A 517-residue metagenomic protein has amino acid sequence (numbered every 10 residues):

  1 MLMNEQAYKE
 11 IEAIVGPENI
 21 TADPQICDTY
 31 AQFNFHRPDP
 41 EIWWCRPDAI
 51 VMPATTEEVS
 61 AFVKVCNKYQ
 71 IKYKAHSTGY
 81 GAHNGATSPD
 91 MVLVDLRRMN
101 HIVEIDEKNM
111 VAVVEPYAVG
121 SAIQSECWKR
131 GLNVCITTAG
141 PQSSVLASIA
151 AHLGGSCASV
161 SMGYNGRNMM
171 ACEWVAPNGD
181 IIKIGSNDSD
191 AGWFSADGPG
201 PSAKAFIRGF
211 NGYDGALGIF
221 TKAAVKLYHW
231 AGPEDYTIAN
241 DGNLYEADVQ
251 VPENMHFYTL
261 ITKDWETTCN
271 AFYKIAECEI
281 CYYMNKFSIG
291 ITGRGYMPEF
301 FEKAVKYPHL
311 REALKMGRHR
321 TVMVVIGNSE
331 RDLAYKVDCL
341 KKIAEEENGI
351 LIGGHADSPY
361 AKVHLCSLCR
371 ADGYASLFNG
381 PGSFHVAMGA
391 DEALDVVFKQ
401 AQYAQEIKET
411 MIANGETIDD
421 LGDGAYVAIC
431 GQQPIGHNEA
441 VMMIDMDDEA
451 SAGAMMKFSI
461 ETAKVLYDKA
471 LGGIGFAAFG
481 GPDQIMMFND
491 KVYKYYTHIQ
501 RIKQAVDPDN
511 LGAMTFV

Functional and structural regions predicted by a protein language model:
I14-R37: Conserved oxyanion/phosphate-binding beta-strand-loop segments in alpha/beta enzyme cores
I20-P24, M52-P53, Y73-S77, V94-L96 (+9 more regions): General beta-strand structural signal in soluble alpha/beta enzymes
A31, R37-P40, I184-P199, Y228-E253 (+2 more regions): Charged, glycine/proline-rich intrinsically disordered loops and linkers
N34-V134, S144, S148-C157: Long, structured ligand/cofactor-binding scaffold of large enzymes
P40, C45-D48, A61-K64, Y69-K72 (+6 more regions): Conserved glycine-rich FAD pyrophosphate-binding loop
V103-I105, V114-P116, S121-K263: FAD-binding subdomain of flavoenzyme oxidoreductases
R208, A224, Y236-N243, P252-K263 (+1 more regions): C-terminal cap/substrate-recognition region of VAO/PCMH-type FAD-linked oxidoreductases
E266-K306, V397-I418, M455-L466: Short amphipathic alpha-helix segments
